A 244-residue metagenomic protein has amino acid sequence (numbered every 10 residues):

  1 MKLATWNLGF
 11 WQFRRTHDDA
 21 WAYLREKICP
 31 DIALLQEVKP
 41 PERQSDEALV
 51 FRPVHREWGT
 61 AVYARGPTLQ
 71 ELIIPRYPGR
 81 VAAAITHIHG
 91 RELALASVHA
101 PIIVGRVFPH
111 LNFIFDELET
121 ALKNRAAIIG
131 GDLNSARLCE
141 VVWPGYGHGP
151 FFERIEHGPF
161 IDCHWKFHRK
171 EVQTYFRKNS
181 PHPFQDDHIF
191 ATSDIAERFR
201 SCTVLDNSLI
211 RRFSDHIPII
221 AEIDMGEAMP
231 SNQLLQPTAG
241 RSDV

Functional and structural regions predicted by a protein language model:
M1-D46, E227-V244: N-terminal, active-site-proximal structural segment of metallo-dependent hydrolase catalytic domains
L8, V38, A100, L133 (+1 more regions): Active-site metal-binding loops of divalent metal-dependent hydrolases
E26, I32, N112-D194, L234-V244: Metal-dependent phosphoesterases centered on the DNase I-like endonuclease/exonuclease/phosphatase
I32-I103: Structured beta-strand-rich core segments of catalytic domains in phosphoester-bond hydrolases
E47-V54, P67-R76, P159-K166, E197-L209: Short secondary-structure junctions
H55-E71, N179-F199, I223-D224: Conserved beta strand-loop-helix elements of the APE1-like EEP
A64-G66, A84-R91, T192-S193, S214 (+1 more regions): Active-site beta-strand termini and strand-to-loop segments that position acidic
A96-L111, R137-V142: Surface-exposed cleft-lining segments at the edges of enzyme active sites
